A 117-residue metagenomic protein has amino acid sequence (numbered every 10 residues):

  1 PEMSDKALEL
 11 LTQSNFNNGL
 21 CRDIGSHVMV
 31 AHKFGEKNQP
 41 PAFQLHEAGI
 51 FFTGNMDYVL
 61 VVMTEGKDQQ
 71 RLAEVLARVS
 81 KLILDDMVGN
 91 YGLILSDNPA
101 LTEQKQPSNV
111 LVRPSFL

Functional and structural regions predicted by a protein language model:
P1-F116: Penicillin-recognizing serine hydrolase domain
